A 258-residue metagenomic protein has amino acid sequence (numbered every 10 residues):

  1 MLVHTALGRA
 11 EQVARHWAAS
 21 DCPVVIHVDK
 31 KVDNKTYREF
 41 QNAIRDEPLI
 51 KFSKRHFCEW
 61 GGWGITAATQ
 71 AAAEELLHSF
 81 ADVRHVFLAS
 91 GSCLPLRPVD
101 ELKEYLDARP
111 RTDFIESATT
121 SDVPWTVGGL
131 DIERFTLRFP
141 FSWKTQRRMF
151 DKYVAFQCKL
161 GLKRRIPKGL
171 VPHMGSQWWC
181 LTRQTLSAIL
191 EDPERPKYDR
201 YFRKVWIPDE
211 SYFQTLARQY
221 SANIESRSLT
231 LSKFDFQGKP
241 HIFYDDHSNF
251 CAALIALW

Functional and structural regions predicted by a protein language model:
M1-W258: ER/Golgi luminal nucleotide-sugar-dependent glycosyltransferases, focusing on the catalytic module
